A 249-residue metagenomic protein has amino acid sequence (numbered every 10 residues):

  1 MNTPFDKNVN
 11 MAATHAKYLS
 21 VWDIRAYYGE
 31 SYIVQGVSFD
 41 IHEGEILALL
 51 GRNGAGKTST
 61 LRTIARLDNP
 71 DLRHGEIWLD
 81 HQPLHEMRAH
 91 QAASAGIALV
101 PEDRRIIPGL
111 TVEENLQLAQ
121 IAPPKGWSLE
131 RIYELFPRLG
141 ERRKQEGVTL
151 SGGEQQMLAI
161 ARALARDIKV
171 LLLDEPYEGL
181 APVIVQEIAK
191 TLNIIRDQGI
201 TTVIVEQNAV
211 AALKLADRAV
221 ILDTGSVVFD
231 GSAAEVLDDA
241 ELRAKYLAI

Functional and structural regions predicted by a protein language model:
N2-I249: Glycine-rich phosphate-binding loops of nucleotide-dependent enzymes
